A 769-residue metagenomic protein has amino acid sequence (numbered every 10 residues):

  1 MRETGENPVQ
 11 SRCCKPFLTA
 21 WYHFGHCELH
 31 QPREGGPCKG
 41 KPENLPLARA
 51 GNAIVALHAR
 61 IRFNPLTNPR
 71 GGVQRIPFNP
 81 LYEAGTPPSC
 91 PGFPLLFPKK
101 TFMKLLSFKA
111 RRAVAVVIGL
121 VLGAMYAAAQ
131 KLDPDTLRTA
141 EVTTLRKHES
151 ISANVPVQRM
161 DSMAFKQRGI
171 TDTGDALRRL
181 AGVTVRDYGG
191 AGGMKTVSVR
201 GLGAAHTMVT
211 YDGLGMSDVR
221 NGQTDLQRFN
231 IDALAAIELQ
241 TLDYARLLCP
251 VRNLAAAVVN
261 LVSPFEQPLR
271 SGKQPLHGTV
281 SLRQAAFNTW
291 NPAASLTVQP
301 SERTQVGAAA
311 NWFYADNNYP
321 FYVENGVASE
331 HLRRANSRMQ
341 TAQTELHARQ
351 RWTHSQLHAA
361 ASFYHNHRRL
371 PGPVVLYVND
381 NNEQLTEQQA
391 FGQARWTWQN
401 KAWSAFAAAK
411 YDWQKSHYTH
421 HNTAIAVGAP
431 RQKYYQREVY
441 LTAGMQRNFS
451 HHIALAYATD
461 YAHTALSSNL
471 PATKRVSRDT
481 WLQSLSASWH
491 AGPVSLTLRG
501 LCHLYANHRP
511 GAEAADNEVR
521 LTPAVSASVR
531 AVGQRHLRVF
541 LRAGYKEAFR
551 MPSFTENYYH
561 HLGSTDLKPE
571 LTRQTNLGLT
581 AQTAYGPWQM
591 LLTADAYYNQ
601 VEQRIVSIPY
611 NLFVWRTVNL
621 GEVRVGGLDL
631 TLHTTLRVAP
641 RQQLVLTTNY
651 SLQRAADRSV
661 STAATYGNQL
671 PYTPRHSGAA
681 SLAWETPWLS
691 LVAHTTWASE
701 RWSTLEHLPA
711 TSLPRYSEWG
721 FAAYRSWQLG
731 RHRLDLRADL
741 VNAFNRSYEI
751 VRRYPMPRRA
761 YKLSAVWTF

Functional and structural regions predicted by a protein language model:
A129-K166, G174, A204: Short, acidic, small-residue-rich periplasmic hinge/interaction motif at the N-terminus of Gram-negative outer-membrane
G174, R178-D218: Extracytoplasmic beta-strand/coil segments of soluble accessory domains associated with Gram-negative outer-membrane
I231-T279: A beta-strand signature from Gram-negative outer-membrane beta-barrel systems, especially the internal plug domain
N317-F321, E330-Q343, R349, H354-K401 (+3 more regions): Flexible loop and strand-edge segments within Gram-negative outer membrane beta-barrel domains
S404-H420, L541-K546, E570-G626, T631-T635: Membrane-embedded beta-barrel scaffold of Gram-negative outer-membrane proteins
H451, A456, P493-L496, L592-Q600 (+2 more regions): Gram-negative outer-membrane beta-barrel transporters
A506-H508, A515-L521, V529-N576, A596-L620 (+4 more regions): Surface-exposed extracellular loop regions of Gram-negative outer-membrane beta-barrel proteins, predominantly
L646, W697-T704, S712, A723-F769: C-terminal beta-signal and adjacent terminal beta-strands/loops of Gram-negative outer-membrane beta-barrel proteins
